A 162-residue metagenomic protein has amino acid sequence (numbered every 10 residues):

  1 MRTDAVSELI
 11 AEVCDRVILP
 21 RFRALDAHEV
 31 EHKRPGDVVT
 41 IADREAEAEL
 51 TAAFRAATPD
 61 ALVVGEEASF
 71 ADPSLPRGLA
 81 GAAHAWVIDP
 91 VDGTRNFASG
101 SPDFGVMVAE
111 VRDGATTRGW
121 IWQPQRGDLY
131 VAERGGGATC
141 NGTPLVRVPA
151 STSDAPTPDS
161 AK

Functional and structural regions predicted by a protein language model:
M1-V91: N-terminal subdomain of lithium-sensitive/metallo-dependent phosphomonoesterases centered on the IMPase/IPPase/PAP
A98-P102: Short glycine/proline-enriched turns and hinge-like loops at secondary-structure junctions
D103-M107: Short glycine-rich loop/turn motifs
V108-K162: Acidic beta-strand-loop-alpha-helix segment within the catalytic core of divalent metal-dependent phosphate-processing
